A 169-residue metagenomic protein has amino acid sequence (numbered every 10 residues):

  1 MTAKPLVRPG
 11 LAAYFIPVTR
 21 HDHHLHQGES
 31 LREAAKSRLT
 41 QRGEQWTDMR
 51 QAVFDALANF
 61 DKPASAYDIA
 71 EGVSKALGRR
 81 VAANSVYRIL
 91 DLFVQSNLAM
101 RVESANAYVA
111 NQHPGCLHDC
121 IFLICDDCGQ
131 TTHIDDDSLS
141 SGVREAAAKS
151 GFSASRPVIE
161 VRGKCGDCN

Functional and structural regions predicted by a protein language model:
P9-G10, Y14-P17: Short, positively charged and aromatic/hydrophobic N-terminal segments
H21-F54: Short alpha-helical segments that sit at the start of domains
R38, D55-F60, G72: Short amphipathic alpha-helical elements of helix-turn-helix/winged-helix folds
W46-D48, N59-S65: Short capping segments at the starts of secondary-structure elements
S65-R79: DNA-recognition alpha helix
V86-S96: Basic amphipathic alpha-helical segments that dock to polyanions
V94-N169: Non-DNA-binding regulatory cores of transcription-related proteins, predominantly C-terminal effector-binding
